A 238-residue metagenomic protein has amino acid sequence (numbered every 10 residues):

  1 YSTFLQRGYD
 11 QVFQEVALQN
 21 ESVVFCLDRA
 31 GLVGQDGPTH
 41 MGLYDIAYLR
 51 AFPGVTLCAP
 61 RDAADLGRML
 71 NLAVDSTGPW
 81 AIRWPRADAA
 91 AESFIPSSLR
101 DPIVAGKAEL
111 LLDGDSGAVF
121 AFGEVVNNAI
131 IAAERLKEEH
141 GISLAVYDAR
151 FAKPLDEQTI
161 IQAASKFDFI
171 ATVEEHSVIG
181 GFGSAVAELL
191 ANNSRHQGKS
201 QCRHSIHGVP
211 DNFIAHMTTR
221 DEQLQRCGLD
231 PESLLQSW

Functional and structural regions predicted by a protein language model:
Y1, A59-D62, V173-E175: Short beta->alpha connector loops at strand-helix junctions that form conserved, small/polar/Pro-enriched
L5-Q6, L18-G42, I46, A51 (+1 more regions): Thiamine diphosphate
Y9: Interface signal in eukaryotic adaptor modules for cytoskeleton, membrane trafficking, and small-GTPase signaling
L57-P60, R226: Short acidic-hydrophobic, aromatic-tinged amphipathic segments that line or gate anion-handling sites
A59-V74: Conserved glycine-bearing catalytic or ligand-binding loops at nucleotide- and phosphate-handling centers of large
